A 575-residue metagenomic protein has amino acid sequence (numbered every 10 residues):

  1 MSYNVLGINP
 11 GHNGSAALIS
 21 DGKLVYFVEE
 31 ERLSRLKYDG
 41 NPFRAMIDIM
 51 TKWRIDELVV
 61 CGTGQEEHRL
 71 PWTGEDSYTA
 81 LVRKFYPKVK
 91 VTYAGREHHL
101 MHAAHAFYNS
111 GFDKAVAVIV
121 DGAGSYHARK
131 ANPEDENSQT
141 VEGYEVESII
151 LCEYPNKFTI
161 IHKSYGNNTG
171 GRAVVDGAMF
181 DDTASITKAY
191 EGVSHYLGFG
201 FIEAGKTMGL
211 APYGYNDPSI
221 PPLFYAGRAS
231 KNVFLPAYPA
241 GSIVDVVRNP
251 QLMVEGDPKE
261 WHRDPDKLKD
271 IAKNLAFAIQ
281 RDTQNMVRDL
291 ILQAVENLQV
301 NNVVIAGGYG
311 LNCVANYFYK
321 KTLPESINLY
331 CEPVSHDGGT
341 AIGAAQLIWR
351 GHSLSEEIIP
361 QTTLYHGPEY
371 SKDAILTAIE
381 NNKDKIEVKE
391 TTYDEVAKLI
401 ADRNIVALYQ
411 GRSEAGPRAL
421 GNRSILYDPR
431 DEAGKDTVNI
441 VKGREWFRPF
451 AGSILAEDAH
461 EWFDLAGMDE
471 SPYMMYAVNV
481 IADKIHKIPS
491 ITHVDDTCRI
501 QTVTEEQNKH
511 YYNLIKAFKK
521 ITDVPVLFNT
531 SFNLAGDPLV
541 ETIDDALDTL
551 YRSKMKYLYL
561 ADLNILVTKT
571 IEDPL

Functional and structural regions predicted by a protein language model:
M1-L6: Extreme N-terminal starter segment of soluble prokaryotic enzymes
N9-D39, T51-W53, G74-P87, V91 (+6 more regions): Flexible beta->alpha loop and helix N-cap segments adjacent to enzyme active/binding sites
R44-L58, L290-Q299: Phosphate/pyrophosphate-binding loops at sites that engage ATP/ADP/AMP, CoA/4′-phosphopantetheine, polyphosphate
R54-E66, Q299-G308, A407: Short glycine-rich phosphate-binding loop at a beta-alpha junction
Q65-L70, L566-V567: Short, charged/polar "capping" segments at the starts of alpha-helices and the immediately preceding loops
G214-R281, D469: Active-site cores of enzymes that catalyze phosphoryl transfer or operate on phosphate-rich substrates
F277-N301: Phosphate/ATP-binding catalytic cores across multiple sugar-kinase/actin-like superfamilies, primarily ASKHA
D282, G310-N312: A general "terminal functional-core" signal
